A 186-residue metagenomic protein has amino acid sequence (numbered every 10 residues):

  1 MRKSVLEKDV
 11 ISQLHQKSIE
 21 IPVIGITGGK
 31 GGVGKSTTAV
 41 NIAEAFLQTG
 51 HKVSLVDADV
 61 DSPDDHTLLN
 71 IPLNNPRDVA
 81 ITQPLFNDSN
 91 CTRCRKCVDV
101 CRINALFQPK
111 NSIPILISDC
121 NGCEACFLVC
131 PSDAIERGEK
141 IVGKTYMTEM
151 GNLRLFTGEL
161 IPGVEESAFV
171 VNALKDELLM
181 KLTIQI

Functional and structural regions predicted by a protein language model:
M1-K17: C-terminal lobe/tail of nucleotide-utilizing enzymes
L14-T49, V53: Walker A (P-loop) phosphate-binding motif
I21, G34-T38, V60, T92 (+3 more regions): Conserved active-site and cofactor/substrate-binding residues in soluble primary-metabolism enzymes
H51-H66, G138-K144: Short beta-strand-centered segment that lines the nucleotide-binding/catalytic pocket of NTP-utilizing
A58-V60, P131, T157-S167, V171-I186: Switch II (G3) loop of P-loop NTPases
N70-S89, L155: N-terminal glycine-rich dinucleotide-binding loop that anchors FAD/FMN and/or NAD(P) in oxidoreductases
F86-N104, P114-A134: Cysteine-centered iron-sulfur cluster-binding motifs in ferredoxin-type domains/subunits of redox enzymes
E139-G151, L155-F169: FAD-binding core/adjacent interface of flavoenzyme oxidoreductases
